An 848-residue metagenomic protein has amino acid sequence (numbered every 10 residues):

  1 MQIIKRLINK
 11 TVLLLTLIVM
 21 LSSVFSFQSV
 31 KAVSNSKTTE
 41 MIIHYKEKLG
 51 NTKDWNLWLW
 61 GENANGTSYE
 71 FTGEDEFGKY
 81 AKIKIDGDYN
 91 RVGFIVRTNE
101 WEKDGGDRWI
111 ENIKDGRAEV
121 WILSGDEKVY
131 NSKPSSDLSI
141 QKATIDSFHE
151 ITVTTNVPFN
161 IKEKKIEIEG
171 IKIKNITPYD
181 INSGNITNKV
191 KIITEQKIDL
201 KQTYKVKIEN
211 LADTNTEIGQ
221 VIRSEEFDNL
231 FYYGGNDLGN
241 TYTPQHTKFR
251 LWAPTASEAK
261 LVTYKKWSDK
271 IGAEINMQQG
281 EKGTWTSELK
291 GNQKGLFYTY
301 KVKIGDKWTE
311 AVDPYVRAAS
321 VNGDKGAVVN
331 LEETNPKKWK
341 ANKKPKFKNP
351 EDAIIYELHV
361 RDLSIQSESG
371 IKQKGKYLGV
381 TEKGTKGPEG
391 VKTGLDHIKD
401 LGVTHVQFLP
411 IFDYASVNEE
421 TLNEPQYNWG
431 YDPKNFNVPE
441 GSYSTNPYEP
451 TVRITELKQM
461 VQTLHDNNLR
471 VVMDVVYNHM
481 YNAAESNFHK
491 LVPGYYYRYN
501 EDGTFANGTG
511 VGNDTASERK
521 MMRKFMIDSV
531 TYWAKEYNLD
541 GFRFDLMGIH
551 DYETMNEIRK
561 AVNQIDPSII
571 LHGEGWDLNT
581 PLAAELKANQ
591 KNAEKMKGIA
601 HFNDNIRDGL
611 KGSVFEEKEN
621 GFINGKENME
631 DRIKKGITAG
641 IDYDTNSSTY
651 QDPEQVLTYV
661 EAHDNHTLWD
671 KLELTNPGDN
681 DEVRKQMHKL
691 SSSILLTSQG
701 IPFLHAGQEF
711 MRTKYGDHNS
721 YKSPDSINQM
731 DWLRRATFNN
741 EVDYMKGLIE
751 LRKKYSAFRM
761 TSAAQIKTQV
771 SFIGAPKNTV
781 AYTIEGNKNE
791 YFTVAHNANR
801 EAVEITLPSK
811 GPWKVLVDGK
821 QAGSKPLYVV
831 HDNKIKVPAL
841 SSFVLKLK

Functional and structural regions predicted by a protein language model:
R6-S29: Sec-dependent N-terminal signal peptides of Gram-positive bacterial secreted proteins and lipoproteins
V30-L49, G73-S147, K189, E195-K248 (+1 more regions): The feature marks proteins involved in alpha-glucan
T39-M41, E76, G272-Q279, E424-P425 (+4 more regions): Active-site-proximal helices and loops of the catalytic beta/alpha 8
L49-K53, Y89, T154-K162, W252-E258 (+2 more regions): Short proline/glycine-enriched turn/loop motifs at strand-loop junctions of beta-rich domains
K53-N63, T152, N156-Y179, S257-G272: Short, surface-exposed alpha-helix to beta-strand junction/turn motifs within ectodomains of secreted and cell-envelope
A253, K294-L296, Y828-K848: C-terminal beta-strand-rich structural cap/linker in extracellular carbohydrate-active enzymes
R361-Y537, M555-D566, I570: Substrate-binding/active-site clefts of carbohydrate-active enzymes
Q651-P812: Loop/helix patches that line or flank the sugar-binding groove of alpha-linked glycan CAZymes
